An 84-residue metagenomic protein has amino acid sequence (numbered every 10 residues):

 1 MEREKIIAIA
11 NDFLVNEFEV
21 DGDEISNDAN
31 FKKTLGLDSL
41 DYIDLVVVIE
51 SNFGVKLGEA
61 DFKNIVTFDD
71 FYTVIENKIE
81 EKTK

Functional and structural regions predicted by a protein language model:
M1-D23, E76-K84: Thiotemplate assembly-line natural product biosynthesis machinery
N16-G36, F53-N64: Phosphopantetheine carrier-protein modules
D41: Two-component histidine kinase catalytic core, primarily the HATPase_c
L45: Short active-site alpha-helical segment characteristic of glycosyltransferases and processive polysaccharide synthases
F68-E76: Short, cationic-aromatic polyanion-contact patches
